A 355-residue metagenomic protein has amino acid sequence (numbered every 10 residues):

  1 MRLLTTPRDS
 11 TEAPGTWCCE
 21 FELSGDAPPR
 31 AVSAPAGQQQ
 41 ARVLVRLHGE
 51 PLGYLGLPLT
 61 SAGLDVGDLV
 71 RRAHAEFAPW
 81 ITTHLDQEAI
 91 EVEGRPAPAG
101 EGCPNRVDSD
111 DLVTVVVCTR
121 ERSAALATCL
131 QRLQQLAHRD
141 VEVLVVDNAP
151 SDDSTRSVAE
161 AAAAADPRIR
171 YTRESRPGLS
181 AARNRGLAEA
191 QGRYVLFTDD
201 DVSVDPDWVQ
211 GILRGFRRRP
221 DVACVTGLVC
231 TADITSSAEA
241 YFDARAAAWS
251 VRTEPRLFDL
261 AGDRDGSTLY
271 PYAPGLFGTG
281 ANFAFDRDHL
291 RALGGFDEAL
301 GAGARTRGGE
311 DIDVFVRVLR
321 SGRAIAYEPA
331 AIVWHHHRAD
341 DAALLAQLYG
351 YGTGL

Functional and structural regions predicted by a protein language model:
R2-G25, A31-Q39, V43-H48, G53-Y54 (+2 more regions): N-proximal low-complexity "stem/linker" segments adjacent to membrane-targeting elements
Q131-R173: Acidic donor-binding segment of Leloir-type glycosyltransferases
E174-A190: Glycine-rich, basic loop-to-helix element that forms the pyrophosphate-binding segment of sugar-nucleotide handling
V195: Short aromatic/hydrophobic "clamp" motif used to bind/position activated sugar donors
D207-S250: Conserved donor NDP-sugar-binding/catalytic core segment of glycosyltransferases
R245-G275: Short, flexible, basic/aromatic active-site loop/helix in glycosyltransferases
G278-A281, A302-V316: Acidic donor-binding loop at a coil-to-helix junction in glycosyltransferase catalytic cores that engages
R320-A324, A330-A331, A342-L355: Catalytic core of nucleotide-sugar-dependent glycosyltransferases
